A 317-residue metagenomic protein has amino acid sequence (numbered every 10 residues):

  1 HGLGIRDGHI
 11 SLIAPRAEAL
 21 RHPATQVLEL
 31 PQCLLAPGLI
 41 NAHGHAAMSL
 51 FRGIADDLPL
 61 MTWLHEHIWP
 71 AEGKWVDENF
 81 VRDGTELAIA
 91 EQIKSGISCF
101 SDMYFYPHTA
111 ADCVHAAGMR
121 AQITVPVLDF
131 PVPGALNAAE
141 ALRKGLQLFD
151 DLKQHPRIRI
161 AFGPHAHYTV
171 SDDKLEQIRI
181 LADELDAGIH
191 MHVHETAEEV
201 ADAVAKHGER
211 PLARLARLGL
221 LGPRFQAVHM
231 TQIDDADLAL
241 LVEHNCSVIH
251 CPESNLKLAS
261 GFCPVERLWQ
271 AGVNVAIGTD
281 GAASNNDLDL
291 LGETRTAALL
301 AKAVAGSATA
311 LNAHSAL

Functional and structural regions predicted by a protein language model:
H1-A36: Histidine-rich, glycine-flanked metal-binding segment
L3, G8, Q32, H43 (+11 more regions): Divalent metal-coordination and catalytic microenvironments
L34, R52-M119, A141-Q154: Alpha-helical scaffold segments that flank or form the walls of functional sites
P37-S49, G188-A197: Histidine-centered catalytic micro-motifs
T85-Q92, S247, N255-K257, K302-L317: C-terminal helical cap
T109-T231, L238: Metal-coordinating catalytic core of metallo-dependent amide/deamination hydrolases
R217-R224, E266-L317: His/Asp/Glu-enriched, well-ordered alpha-helical/loop segment that forms or immediately abuts the divalent-metal
I233, D237-N245, C251-K257: Long hydrophobic segments that form regular secondary structure
